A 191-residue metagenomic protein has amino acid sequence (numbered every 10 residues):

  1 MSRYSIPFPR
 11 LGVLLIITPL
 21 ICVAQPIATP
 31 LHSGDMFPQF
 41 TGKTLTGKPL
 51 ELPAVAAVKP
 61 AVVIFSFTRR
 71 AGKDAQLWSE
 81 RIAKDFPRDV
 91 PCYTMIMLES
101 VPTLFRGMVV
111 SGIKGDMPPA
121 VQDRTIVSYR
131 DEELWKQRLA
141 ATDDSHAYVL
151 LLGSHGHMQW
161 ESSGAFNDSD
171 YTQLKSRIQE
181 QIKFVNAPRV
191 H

Functional and structural regions predicted by a protein language model:
S2-V13: Bacterial N-terminal signal peptides that target proteins for export
L11-C22: Bacterial N-terminal signal peptides
Q25-L52, Q122: N-terminal "domain-start" segment that seeds a small globular fold
P38, Q122-T125, A141-L150: Structural micro-motif
V55-A75: Short active-site neighborhood of thiol/selenol oxidoreductases, capturing the structured segment around
R70-P118, W135: Structural microenvironment flanking redox-active thiols in thiol-disulfide oxidoreductases
Y129-A140: Short, basic/aromatic recognition patches
D144-H191: Thiol-/selenol-based redox modules, centered on thioredoxin-like and closely related oxidoreductase domains
